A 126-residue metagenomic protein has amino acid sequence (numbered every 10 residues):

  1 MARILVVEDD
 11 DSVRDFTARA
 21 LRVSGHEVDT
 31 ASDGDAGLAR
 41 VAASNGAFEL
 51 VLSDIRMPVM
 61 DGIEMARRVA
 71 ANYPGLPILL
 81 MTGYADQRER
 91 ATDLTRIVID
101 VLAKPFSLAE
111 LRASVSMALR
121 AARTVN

Functional and structural regions predicted by a protein language model:
E8: Conserved acidic carboxylate
D15-V23: Charged docking surfaces used in two-component/phosphorelay signaling
G25-S32, L38-V41: Short hydrophobic/Thr-rich beta-strand motif most characteristic of the beta2 strand and flanking loop of CheY-like
S32-A36, D61-M65: Acidic catalytic/metal-coordinating carboxylates
N45-L52: Active-site beta3 strand of CheY-like receiver
M57: Receiver (REC) domain active-site loop signature in two-component systems and cognate sites in sensor histidine kinases
F106-L119, R123-T124: C-terminal output helix
